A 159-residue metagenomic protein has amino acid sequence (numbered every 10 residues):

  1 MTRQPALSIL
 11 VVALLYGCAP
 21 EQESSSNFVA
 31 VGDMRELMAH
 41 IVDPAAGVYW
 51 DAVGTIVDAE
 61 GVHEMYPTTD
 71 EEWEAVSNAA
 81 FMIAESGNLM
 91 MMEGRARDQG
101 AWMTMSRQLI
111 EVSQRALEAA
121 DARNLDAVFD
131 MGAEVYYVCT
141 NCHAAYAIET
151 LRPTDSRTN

Functional and structural regions predicted by a protein language model:
M1-S8: Bacterial N-terminal signal peptides that target proteins for export
V12, A133-Y136: Processing junctions and N-termini across compartments
L14-G17: C-terminal motif of bacterial Sec signal peptides marking the signal peptidase cleavage site
A19-Q22, T140: Bacterial signal peptide processing site
E21-E134, L151-N159: Extracytoplasmic c-type cytochrome modules immediately beyond a signal peptide or single-pass transmembrane anchor
V135-Y146: The canonical Cys-X-X-Cys-His
